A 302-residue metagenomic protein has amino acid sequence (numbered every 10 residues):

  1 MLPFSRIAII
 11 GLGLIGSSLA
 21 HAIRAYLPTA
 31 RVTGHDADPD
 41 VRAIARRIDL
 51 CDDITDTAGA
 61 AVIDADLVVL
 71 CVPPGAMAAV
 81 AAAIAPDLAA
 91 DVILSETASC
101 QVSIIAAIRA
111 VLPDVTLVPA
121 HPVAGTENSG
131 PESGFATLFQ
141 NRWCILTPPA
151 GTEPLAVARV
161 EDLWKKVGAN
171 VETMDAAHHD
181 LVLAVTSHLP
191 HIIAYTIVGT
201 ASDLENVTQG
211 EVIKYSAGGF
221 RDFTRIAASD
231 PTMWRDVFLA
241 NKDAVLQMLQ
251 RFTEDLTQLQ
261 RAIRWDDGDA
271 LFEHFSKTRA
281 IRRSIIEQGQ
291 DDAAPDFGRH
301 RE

Functional and structural regions predicted by a protein language model:
M1-I54, V62-D64: NAD(P)+-binding Rossmann beta1-loop-alpha1 motif at the extreme N-terminus of oxidoreductases
R6, R31, T116, W143 (+1 more regions): Residues at the starts of beta-strands that form the adenosine-phosphate
D53-T57, T173: Short acidic-hydrophobic, aromatic-tinged amphipathic segments that line or gate anion-handling sites
A58-L88, V92-S95: Rossmann-like NAD(P)-binding element
V80-E132: Rossmann-like NAD(P)(H) cofactor-binding subdomain of soluble oxidoreductases
L138-R225: Internal alpha-helical scaffold of NAD(P)-dependent oxidoreductase catalytic cores
Q209-K277: Interdomain hinge/lid region at the active-site interface of Rossmann-like NAD(P)-dependent oxidoreductases
